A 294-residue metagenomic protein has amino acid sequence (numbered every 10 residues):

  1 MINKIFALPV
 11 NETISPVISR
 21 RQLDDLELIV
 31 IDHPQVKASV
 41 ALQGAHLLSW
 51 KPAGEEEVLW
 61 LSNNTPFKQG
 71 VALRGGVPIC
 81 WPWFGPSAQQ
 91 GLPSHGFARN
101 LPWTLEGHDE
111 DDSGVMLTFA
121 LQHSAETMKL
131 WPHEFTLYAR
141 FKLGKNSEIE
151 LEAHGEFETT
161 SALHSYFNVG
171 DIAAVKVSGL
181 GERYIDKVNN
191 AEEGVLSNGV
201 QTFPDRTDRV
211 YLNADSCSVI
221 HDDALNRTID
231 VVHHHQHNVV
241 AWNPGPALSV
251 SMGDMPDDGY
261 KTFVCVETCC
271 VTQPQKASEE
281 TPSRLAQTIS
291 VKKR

Functional and structural regions predicted by a protein language model:
M1-P34, Q43, Q122-T127, T136 (+1 more regions): Beta-strand-rich recognition/accessory modules
S19, L92-L143: Extended, loop-rich substrate-binding clefts of extracytoplasmic carbohydrate-active enzymes
I29, A38, L117-F119, L137-A139 (+4 more regions): Hydrophobic residues positioned within well-ordered beta-strands of beta-sheet architectures
P34-K37, H46, E55-V58, H133-F135 (+3 more regions): Short acidic/polar mixed-charge low-complexity motifs
P34-P93: Acidic-aromatic substrate-binding/catalytic surfaces of carbohydrate-active enzymes
V71-R99, S178-N189, D215-S218, V271: Beta-strand/loop-rich accessory regions of lumenal/periplasmic or secreted enzymes, predominantly carbohydrate-active
H123-V169: Acidic, contiguous internal or C-terminal segments within carbohydrate-active enzymes that form a structured patch used
E158, S165-V240: Active-site/ligand-binding surface loops and adjacent short beta/alpha elements that line catalytic pockets across
